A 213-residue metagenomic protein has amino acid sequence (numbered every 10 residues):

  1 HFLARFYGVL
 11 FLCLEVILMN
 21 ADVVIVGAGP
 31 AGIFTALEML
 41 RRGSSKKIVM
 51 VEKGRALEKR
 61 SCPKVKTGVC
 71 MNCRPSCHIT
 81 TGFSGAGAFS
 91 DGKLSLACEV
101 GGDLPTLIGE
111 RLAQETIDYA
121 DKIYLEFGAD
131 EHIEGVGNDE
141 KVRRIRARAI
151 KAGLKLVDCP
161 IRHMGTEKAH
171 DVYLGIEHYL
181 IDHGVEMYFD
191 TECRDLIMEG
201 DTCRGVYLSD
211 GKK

Functional and structural regions predicted by a protein language model:
H1-L18: Short, Lys/Arg-enriched N-terminal segments with co-localized hydrophobic residues within the first ~10-30 amino acids
M19-A31, V49: Beta1/beta-strand and adjacent pyrophosphate-binding region of the FAD-binding site in flavoprotein oxidoreductases
N20-A21, S209-K213: Core beta-strand elements of the Rossmann-like FAD/NAD(P) dinucleotide-binding domain in flavoenzyme oxidoreductases
N20-D22, C159, D190: Phosphate-coordination loops involved in phosphoryl transfer and adenosine-cofactor binding
A36, L40: Gly/Ala-rich phosphate-binding loop of Rossmann-like dinucleotide-binding domains, activating on the conserved
K46-E52: Short beta-strand "acidic-cap" motif of Rossmann-like dinucleotide-binding folds
K53-E186: Conserved N-terminal/central alpha/beta ligand/cofactor-binding core
F189-T202: A conserved short coil-to-beta-strand element within the FAD-binding core of flavoproteins
